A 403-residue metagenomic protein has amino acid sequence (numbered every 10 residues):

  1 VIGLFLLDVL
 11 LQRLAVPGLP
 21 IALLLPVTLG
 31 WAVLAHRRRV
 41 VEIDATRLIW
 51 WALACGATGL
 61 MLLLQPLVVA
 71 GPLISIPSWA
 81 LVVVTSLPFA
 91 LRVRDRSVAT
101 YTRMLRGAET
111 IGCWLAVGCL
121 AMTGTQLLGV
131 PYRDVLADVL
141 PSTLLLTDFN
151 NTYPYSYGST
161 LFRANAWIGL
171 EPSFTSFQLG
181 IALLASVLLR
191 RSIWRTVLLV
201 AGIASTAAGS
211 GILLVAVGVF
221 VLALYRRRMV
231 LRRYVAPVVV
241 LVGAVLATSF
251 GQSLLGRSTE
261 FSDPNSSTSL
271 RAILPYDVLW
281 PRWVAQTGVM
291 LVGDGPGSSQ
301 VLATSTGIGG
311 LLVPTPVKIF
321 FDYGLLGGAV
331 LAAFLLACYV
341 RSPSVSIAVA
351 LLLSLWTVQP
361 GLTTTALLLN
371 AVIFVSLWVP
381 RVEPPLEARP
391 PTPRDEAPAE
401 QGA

Functional and structural regions predicted by a protein language model:
V1-Q12, V27-L91, V349-W356: N-terminal hydrophobic segments of proteins, predominantly signal-anchor/transmembrane helices of inner/organellar
Q12-L23, Q65-A80, G169-F177, W194-L224 (+3 more regions): Helix-loop-helix junctions and helix-breaking kinks within/between transmembrane helices of multi-pass membrane
V27-L34, A348-W356, L362-A403: Transmembrane alpha-helices of multi-pass inner-membrane enzymes
V68-Q126, L331-F334: Transmembrane alpha-helical segments and their membrane-water interfaces
L105-G129, L145, N151-T206, L213-L224: Alpha-helical transmembrane segments of multi-pass inner-membrane proteins
A121-L127, A223-D263, R282-A285, V379-E383: A membrane-periplasm/extracellular boundary helix in multi-pass inner-membrane enzymes that assemble envelope glycans
R233-V235, I319-L355: Hydrophobic transmembrane alpha-helices and their immediate junctions
S253-Y323: Long extracytoplasmic/lumenal interhelical loops at the membrane interface of multi-pass membrane proteins
